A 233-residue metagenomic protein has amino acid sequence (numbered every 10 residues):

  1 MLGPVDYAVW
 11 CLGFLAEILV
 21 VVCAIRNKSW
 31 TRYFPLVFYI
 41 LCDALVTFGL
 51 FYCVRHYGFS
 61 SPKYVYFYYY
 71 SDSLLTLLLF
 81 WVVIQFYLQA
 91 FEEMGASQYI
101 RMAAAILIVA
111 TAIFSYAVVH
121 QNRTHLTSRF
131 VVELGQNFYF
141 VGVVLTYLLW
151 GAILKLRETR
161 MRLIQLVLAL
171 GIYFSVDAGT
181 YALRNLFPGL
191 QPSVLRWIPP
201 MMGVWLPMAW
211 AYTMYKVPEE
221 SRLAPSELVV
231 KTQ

Functional and structural regions predicted by a protein language model:
P4-E17, C42, G58-L88, A105-I108 (+1 more regions): Individual alpha-helical transmembrane segments in multi-pass integral membrane proteins
P4-I40, A44-V46: N-terminal ordered "arm"
D6-Y7, T124-L148, L156, L195-P199: Extracellular-loop-to-transmembrane junctions of the mid-late helices
E17-R26, F51-F59, Y70-M102, I113-R123 (+1 more regions): Internal transmembrane alpha-helix with an interfacial aromatic "cap," most often the third helix
C23-P35, Y87-R101, T127-S128, L154-I164: Membrane-interface helix-boundary motifs at transmembrane edges
W30, V46-Y68, R184-Q191: Helix-loop junctions on the outward
F38, D43-L45, D72-W81, I100-H120 (+3 more regions): Alpha-helical transmembrane segments of multi-pass integral membrane proteins
L148-Q233: C-terminal transmembrane-bundle signature of multipass membrane proteins, characterized by strong activation on
